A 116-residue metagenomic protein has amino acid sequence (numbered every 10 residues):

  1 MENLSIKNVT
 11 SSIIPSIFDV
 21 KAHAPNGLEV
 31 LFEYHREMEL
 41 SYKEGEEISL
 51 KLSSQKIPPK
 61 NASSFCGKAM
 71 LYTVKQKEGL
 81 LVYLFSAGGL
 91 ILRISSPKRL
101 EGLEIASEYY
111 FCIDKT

Functional and structural regions predicted by a protein language model:
M1-T116: Mixed-charge, low-complexity intrinsically disordered regions
